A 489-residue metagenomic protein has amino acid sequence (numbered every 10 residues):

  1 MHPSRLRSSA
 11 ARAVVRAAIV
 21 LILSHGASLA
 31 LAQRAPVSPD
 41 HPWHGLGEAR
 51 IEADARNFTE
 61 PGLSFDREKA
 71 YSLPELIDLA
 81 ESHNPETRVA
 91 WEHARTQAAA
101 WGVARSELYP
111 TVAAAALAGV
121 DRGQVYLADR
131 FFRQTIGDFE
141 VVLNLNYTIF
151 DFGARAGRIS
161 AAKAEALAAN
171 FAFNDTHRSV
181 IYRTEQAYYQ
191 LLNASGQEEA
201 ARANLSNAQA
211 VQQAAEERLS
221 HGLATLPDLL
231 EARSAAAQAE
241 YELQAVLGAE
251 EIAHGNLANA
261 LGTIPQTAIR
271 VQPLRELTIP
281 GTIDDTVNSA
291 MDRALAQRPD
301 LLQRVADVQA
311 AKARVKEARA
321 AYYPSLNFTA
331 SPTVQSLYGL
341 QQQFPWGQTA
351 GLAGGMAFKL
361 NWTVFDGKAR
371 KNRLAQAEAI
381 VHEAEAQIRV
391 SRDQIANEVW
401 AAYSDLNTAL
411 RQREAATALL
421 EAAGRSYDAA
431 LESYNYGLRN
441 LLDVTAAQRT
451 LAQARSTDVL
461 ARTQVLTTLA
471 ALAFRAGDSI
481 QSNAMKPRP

Functional and structural regions predicted by a protein language model:
M1-L79, L247-R293, A473-P489: Terminal intrinsically disordered/low-complexity segments used for targeting and assembly
N57-K69, G102, A115-Y147, P273-D284 (+4 more regions): Small/polar, glycine/serine/threonine/aspartate-rich low-complexity segments that form flexible
L76-E81, A224, D228-A232, T263-Q335 (+2 more regions): Amphipathic alpha-helical coiled-coil scaffold segments and their short linker/junction regions
I77, V142-N144, Y188, M291 (+2 more regions): Membrane-embedded beta-strand positions in outer-membrane beta-barrel channels/transporters
R88-E92, R105-S106, T135, I149-H177 (+6 more regions): Sec/SRP-type N-terminal targeting helices
T96, D138-E140, Q186, E231-S234 (+1 more regions): Transmembrane beta-barrel architecture of outer-membrane proteins
F171, D175-R293, D405, A409-Q412 (+3 more regions): Periplasmic alpha-helical coiled-coil/stalk elements that build and connect Gram-negative outer-membrane
L219-L223, Y434-L438, R475: A short glycine-centered flexible hinge/capping loop motif at secondary-structure junctions
